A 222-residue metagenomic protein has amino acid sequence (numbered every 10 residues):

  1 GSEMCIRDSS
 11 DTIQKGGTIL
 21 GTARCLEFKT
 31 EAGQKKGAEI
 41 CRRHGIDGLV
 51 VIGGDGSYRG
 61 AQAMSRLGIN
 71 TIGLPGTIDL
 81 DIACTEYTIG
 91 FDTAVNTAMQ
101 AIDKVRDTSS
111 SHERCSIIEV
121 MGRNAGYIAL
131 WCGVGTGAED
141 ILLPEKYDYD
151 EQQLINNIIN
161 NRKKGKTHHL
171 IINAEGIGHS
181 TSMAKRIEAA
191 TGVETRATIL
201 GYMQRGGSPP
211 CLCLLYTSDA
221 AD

Functional and structural regions predicted by a protein language model:
G1-D8, Y216-D222: Conserved small/polar residues in nucleotide/adenosyl-binding loops
S2, R7-V51, I89-N96, Q100: Glycine-rich oxoanion-binding loops at beta->alpha junctions
R24-C25, G54-S57, I69, L74-L80 (+3 more regions): Short, ordered loop/turn segments at secondary-structure junctions
V51-G53, A63, F91-E194, T198: Accessory alpha-helical/coil subdomains and C-terminal extensions that flank or cap enzyme catalytic cores
L74-Y87, S110-S111: Acidic/polar active-site rim loop that often engages polyanionic ligands
C84-V95, G207-L215: Short beta-strand elements at the ligand-binding edges of bilobed clamshell
E188-V193, L200-S218: Catalytic, metal-anchored helix/loop core of enzyme active sites in primary metabolism
